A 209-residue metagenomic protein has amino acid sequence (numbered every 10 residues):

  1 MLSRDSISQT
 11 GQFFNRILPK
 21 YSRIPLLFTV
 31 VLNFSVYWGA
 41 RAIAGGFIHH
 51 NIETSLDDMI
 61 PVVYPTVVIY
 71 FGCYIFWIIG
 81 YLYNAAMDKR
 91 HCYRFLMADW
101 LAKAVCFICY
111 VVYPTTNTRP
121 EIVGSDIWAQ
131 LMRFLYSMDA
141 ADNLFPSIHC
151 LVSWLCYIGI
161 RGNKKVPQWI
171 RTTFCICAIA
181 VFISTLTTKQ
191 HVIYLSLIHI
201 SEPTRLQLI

Functional and structural regions predicted by a protein language model:
L2-F76, M132: N-terminal transmembrane-helix/juxtamembrane module of multi-pass inner/ER membrane proteins
F34-S35, K103-C109, I176-T187: Aromatic-anchored segments of alpha-helical transmembrane domains
A42-S55, A85-W169, C175: Membrane-interface loops
I69-F76, I148-V152, L197-S201: Membrane-embedded alpha-helical segments of multi-pass membrane proteins, especially the transmembrane helices
Y74-R90: Internal transmembrane alpha-helix with an interfacial aromatic "cap," most often the third helix
F76-G80, S153-I158, I176-S184: Hydrophobic, membrane-inserted alpha-helices
A141-L144, A180-S201: Interfacial helix-loop-helix junctions of multi-pass membrane proteins
H199, P203-I209: Single conserved hydrophobic/aromatic residue that forms the stacking wall/gate of nucleotide- or nucleobase-binding
